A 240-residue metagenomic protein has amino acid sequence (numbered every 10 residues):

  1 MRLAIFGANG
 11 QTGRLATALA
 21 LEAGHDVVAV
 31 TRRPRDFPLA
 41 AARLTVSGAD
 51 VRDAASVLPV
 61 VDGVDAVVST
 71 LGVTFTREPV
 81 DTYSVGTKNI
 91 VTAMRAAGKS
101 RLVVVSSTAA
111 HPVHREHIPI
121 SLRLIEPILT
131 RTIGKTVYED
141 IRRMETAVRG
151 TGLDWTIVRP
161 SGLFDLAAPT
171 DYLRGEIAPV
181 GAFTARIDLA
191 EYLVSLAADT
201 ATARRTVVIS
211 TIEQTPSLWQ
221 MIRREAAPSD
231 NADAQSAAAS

Functional and structural regions predicted by a protein language model:
R2, N9, K99, I177-S240: Mid/C-terminal beta-alpha module of Rossmann-like enzyme folds, strongest in SDR-family dehydrogenases/epimerases
L3-A23: N-terminal Rossmann NAD(P)H-binding glycine-rich loop of SDR-like oxidoreductase domains
A4, A8, R35-N89, A93-A96 (+1 more regions): NAD(P)H-binding glycine-rich loop region in Rossmannoid oxidoreductase-like domains and their noncatalytic homologs
F6, V30, T70-L71, L102-T108 (+1 more regions): SDR active-site strand-loop-helix element
D26, P34, E78, K88-E145: Conserved Rossmann-fold NAD(P)-dependent oxidoreductase catalytic core, especially the SDR/UDP-sugar
R115-R123, P169-Y172, R223-R224: Short, flexible, mixed-charge acidic loops at enzyme active sites
E145-L166: Conserved beta-loop-beta element that borders a ligand/cofactor-binding pocket
